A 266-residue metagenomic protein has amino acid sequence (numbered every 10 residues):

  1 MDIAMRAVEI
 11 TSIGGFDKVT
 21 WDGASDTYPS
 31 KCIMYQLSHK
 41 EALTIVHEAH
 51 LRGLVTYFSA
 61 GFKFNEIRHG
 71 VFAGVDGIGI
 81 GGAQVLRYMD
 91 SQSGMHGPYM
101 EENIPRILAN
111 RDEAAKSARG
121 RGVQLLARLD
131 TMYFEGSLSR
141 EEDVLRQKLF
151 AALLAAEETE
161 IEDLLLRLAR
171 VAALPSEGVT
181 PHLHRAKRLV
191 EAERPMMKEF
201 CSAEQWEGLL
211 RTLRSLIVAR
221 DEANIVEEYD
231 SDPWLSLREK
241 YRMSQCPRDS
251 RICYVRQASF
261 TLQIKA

Functional and structural regions predicted by a protein language model:
M1, T56-N65: Glycine-rich beta-to-alpha transition loops that act as phosphate-gripper elements at the mouths of alpha/beta enzyme
M1-I33, R52: Conserved anion-binding
M5-A7, F62-G77: Catalytic cores of alpha/beta
I10-T11, A49, G70, I107: Generic structural signal for hydrophobic
T20-Y28, A73-E101: Glycine-rich phosphate-binding active-site loops on the catalytic face of alpha/beta enzymes
M34-F58, Y99-A114: Alpha-helix-loop-beta-strand connector modules within alpha/beta enzyme cores
H96-R140, E158-E191, P195-K198, F260: Extended, intrinsically disordered, low-complexity segments
R128-L168, E191-R251, R256: Amphipathic, non-membrane alpha-helical rod segments
